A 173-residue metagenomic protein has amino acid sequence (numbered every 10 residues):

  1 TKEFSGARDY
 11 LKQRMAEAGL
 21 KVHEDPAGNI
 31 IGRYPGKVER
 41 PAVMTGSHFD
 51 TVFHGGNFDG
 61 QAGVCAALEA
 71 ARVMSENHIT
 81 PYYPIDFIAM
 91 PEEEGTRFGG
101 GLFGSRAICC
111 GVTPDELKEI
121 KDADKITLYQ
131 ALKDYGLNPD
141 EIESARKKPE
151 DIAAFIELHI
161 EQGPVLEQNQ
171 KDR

Functional and structural regions predicted by a protein language model:
T1-G56, M74: Acidic/His- and Gly-rich active-site-bordering loop/insert found across diverse amide/peptide-bond hydrolases
E3, A7-L11, A70, Y83 (+4 more regions): General structural feature for long, well-ordered alpha-helical segments within catalytic domains of soluble enzymes
A18, V38-V43, T80-I85, E150-A153: Short coil/turn connectors at secondary-structure junctions
D25, T80-P84, I142-R146: Flexible, glycine/charged-enriched surface loops at secondary-structure junctions
G28, F49-T51, I85-T96, Q162: Acidic, glycine-rich active-site loops and adjacent beta-strand->loop/helix elements that engage anionic groups
T45, G55-E93: Alpha-helical metal-binding/catalytic segments enriched in His/Glu/Asp
E92-E93, R97-R173: Midchain, well-structured core segments that form catalytic/ion-binding scaffolds
